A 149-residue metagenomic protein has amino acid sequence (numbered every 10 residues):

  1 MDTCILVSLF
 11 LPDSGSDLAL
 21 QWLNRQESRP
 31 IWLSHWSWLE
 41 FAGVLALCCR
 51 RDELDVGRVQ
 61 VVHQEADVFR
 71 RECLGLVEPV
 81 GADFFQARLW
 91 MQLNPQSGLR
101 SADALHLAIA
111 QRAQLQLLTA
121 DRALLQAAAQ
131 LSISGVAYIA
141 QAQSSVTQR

Functional and structural regions predicted by a protein language model:
M1, L33, E78, S101 (+1 more regions): Short beta-strand scaffold positions
M1-S37, C48-V62, Q141-A142, V146-T147: Short, well-structured N-terminal submotif of metal-dependent ribonuclease cores
S28-I31, G75, Q111-Q116: Short active-site oxyanion
L33-L39, A102-L105: Aromatic- and histidine-enriched alpha-helix N-cap/loop-to-helix transition segments that scaffold the rims
G43-R50, R112: Short glycine/serine- and small hydrophobic-enriched flexible loop segments
D67-P95: Acidic catalytic patch
D83, L107, Q111-R149: Acidic, PIN/NYN-like endoribonuclease modules and their adjacent C-terminal/linker elements
